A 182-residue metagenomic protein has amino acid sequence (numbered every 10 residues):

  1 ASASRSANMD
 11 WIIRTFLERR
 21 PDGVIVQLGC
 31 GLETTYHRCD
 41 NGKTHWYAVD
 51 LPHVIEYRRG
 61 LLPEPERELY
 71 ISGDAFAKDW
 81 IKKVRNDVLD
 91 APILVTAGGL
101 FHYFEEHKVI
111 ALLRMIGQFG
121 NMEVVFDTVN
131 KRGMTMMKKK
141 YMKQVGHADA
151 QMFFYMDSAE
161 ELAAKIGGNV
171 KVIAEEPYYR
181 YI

Functional and structural regions predicted by a protein language model:
A1-I182: Alpha-helical subdomain
